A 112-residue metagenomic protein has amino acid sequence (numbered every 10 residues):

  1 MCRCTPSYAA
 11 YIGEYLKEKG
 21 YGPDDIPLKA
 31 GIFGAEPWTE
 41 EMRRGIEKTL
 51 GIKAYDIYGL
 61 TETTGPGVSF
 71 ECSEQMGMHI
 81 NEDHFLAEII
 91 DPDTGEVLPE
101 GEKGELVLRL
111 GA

Functional and structural regions predicted by a protein language model:
M1-A10: AMP-binding/adenylate-forming
A9-G20: Distinct, well-ordered alpha-helical segments
Y21-P27: Short, conserved loop/helix-junction motifs that constitute active-site signature segments in enzyme catalytic cores
K29, F33, W38-A112: Conserved AMP-binding/adenylate-forming
